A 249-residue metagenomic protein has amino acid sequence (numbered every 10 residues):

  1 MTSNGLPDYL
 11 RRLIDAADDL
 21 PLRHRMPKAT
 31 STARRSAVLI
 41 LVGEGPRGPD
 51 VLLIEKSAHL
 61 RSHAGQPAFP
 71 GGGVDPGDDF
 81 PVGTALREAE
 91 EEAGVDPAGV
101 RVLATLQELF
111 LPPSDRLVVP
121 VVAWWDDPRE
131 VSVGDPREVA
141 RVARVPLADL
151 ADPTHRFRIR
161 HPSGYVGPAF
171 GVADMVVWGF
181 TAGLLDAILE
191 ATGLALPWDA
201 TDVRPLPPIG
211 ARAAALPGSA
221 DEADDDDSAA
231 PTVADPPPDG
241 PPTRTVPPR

Functional and structural regions predicted by a protein language model:
M1-A68, G73-E91, V95-P128, R160 (+1 more regions): N-terminal leader/linker segments that precede catalytic domains of diphosphate-processing enzymes
G134-G171: NUDIX/MutT-family hydrolases
